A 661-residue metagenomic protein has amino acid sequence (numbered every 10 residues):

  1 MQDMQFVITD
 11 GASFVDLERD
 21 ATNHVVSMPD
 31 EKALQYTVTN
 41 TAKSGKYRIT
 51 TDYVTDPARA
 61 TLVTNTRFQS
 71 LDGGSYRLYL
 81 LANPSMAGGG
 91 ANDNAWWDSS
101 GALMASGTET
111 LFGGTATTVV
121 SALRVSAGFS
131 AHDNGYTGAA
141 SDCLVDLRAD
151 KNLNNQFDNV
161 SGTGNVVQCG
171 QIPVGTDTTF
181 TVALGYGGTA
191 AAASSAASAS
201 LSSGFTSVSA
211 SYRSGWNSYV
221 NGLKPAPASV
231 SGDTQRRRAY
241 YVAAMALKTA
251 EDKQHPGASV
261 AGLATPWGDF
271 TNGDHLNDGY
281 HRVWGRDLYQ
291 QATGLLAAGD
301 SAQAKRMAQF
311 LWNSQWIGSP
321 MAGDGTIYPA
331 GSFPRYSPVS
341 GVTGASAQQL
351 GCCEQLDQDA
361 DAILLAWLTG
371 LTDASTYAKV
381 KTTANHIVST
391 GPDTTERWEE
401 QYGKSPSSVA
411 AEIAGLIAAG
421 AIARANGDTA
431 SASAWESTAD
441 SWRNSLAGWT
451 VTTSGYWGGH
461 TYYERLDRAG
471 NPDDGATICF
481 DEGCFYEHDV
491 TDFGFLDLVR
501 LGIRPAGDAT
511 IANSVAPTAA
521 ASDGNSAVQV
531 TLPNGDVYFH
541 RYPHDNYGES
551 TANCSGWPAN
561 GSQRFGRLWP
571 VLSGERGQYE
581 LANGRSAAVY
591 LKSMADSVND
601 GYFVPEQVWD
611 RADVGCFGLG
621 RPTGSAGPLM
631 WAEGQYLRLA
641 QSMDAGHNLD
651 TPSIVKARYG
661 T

Functional and structural regions predicted by a protein language model:
M1, P334-Q358, A362-I363, G475-A506 (+1 more regions): C-terminal capping/lid segments that line or modulate ligand- or cofactor-binding pockets
M1-D20: Acidic-aromatic substrate-binding/catalytic surfaces of carbohydrate-active enzymes
V26-D30, T37, Q254-D274, G299-D393 (+1 more regions): Helix-terminus loop motifs that line ligand-binding clefts
K43-R48, D56-G279, W312-N313, T651-T661: Acidic/polar, glycine-enriched structural segments that form the non-catalytic walls/loops of the carbohydrate-binding
V54, D278-R282, Q349-D357, L371-A378 (+5 more regions): Alpha-helix capping and helix-loop boundary segments enriched in small/acidic/polar residues
R67-Q69, G185, L223-G232, M245-A250 (+6 more regions): Well-ordered alpha-helical scaffold segments within catalytic/enzyme domains
G90, A105-A140, L144, V230 (+7 more regions): Extended ligand-binding clefts on enzyme/binding-domain cores
A196-G215, Q235-V242, G299-W316, E354 (+6 more regions): Extended, well-ordered alpha-helical scaffold segments
